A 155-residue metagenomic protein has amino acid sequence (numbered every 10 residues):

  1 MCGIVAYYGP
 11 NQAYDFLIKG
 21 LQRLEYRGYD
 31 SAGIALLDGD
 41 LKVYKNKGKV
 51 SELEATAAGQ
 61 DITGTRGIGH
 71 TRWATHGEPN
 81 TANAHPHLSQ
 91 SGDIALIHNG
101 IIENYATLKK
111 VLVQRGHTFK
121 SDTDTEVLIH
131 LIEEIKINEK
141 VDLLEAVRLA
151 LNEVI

Functional and structural regions predicted by a protein language model:
M1-I155: Conserved short alpha-helical segments that host acidic/polar catalytic motifs at enzyme active sites
